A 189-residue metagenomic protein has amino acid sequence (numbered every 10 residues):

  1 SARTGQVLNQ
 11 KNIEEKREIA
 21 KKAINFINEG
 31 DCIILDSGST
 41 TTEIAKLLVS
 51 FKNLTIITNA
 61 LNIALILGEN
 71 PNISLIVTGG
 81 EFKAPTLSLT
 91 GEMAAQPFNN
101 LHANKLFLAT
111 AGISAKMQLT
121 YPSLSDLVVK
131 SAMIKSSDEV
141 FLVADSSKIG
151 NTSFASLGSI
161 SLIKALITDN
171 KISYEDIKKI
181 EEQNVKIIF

Functional and structural regions predicted by a protein language model:
S1-S37, A45-F51, I57, G68-N72: HTH-adjacent hinge/linker in prokaryotic transcriptional regulators
K11, E15, D36, T55 (+3 more regions): Short, well-structured alpha-helical patches and their helix-loop capping segments that border functional surfaces
E14-K21, N25, T42, E92 (+2 more regions): Short, contiguous clusters of charged residues that form electrostatic/catalytic patches at enzyme active sites, used
G38-S39, S146: Active-site metal-binding loops of divalent metal-dependent hydrolases
E43, I63: Internal active-site segments that recognize and position negatively charged phosphoryl groups and nucleotide moieties
T55-I56, K105: A residue-level structural signature of the nucleotidyltransferase/glycosyltransferase Rossmann-like core
A64-F189: Conserved phosphate- and dinucleotide-binding cores of soluble alpha/beta proteins, encompassing both enzyme active
